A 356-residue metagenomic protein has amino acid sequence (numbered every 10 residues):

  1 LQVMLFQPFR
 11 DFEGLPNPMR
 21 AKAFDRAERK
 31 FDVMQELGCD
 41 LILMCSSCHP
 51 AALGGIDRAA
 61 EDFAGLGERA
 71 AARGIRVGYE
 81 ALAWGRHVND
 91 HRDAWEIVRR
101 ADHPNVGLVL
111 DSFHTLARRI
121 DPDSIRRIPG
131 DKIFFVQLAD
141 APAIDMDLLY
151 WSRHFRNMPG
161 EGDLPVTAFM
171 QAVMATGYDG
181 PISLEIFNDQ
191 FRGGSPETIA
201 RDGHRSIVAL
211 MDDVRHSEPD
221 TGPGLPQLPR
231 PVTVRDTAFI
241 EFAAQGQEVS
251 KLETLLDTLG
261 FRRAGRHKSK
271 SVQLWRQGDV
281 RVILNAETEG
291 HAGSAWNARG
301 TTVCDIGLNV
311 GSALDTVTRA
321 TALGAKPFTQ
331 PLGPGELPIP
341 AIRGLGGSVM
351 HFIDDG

Functional and structural regions predicted by a protein language model:
Q2-Q7, D40-L43, G74-G78, N105-V109 (+4 more regions): Structural preference for beta-strand elements that scaffold enzyme active sites
L5-G107, A117, T198, L210-V214 (+1 more regions): Active-site acidic/histidine proton-transfer and metal-coordination neighborhood in alpha/beta enzyme cores
M19-V33, R118-R127, V166-F169, E248 (+1 more regions): Short, acidic/polar
G38, D90-L110, H114-L228: Histidine-acidic metal/acid-base catalytic patches
M158, R235-G246, G293-T318, P340-I342: Vicinal oxygen chelate
H216-T221, P226-R230, R276-A286, S312-G356: Vicinal oxygen chelate
S217-E248, V303-I306, G356: N-terminal beta-strand motif that seeds the catalytic metal site of vicinal oxygen chelate
R235, E241-R281, A322, Q330-P334 (+1 more regions): Core segments of cupin and vicinal oxygen chelate
